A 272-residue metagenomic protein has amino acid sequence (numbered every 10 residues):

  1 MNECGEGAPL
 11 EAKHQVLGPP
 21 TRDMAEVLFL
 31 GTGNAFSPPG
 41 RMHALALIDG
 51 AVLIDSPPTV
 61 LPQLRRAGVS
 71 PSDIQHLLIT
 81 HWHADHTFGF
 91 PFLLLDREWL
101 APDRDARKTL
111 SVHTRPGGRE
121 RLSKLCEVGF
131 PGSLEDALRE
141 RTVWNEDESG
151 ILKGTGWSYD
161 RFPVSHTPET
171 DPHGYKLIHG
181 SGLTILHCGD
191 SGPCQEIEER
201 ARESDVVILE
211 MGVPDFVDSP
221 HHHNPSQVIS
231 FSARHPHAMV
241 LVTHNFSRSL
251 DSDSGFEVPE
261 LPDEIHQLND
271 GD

Functional and structural regions predicted by a protein language model:
V16-A67, D171-G189, V206: Conserved beta-strand hairpin/beta-sheet module of binuclear metal-dependent hydrolase folds, prominently
F36-P38, P116, R139-R202, V206-V213: Active-site-proximal loop/helix segment associated with metal-binding centers of metalloenzymes
I54-P57, Q75-H81, D85, G89 (+5 more regions): Active-site neighborhood of phospho(di)ester-bond hydrolases with catalytic His/Asp-centered motifs
T59-S111, V206: Active-site metal-binding motif and surrounding structural segment of the metallo-beta-lactamase
A106-D171, P259-G271: Metallo-beta-lactamase
G192-D272: Cap/insert and terminal regions of metallo-dependent hydrolase folds
